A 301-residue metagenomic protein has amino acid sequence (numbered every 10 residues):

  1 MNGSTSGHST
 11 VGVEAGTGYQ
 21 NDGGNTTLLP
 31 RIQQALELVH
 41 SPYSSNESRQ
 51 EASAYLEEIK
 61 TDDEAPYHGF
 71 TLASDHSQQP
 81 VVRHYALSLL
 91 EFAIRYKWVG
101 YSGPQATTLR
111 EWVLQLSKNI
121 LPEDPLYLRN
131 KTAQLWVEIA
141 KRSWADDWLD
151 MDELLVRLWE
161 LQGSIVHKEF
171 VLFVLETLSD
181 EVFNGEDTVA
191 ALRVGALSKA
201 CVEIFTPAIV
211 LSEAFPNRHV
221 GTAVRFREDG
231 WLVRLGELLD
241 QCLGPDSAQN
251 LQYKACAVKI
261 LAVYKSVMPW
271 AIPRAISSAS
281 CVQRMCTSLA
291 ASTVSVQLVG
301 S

Functional and structural regions predicted by a protein language model:
M1-S301: Karyopherin-beta/Importin-beta family HEAT-repeat alpha-solenoid scaffold
